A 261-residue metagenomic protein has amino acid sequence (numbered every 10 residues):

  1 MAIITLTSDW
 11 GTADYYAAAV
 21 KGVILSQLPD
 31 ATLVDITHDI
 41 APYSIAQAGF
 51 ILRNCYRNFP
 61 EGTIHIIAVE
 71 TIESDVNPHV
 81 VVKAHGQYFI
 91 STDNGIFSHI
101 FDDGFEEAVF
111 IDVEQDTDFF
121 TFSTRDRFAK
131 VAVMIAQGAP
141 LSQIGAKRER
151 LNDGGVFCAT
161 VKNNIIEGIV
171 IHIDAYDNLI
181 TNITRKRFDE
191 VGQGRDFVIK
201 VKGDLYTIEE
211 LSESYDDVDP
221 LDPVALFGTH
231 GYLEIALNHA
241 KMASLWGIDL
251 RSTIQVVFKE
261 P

Functional and structural regions predicted by a protein language model:
M1-V76: N-terminal glycine-/serine-/threonine-rich phosphate-binding loop
L6, L33-I36, I67, F89-T92 (+3 more regions): General beta-strand structural signal in soluble alpha/beta enzymes
Y15, A19, L28, Y43 (+6 more regions): Conserved active-site and cofactor/substrate-binding residues in soluble primary-metabolism enzymes
Q27, Q47, P60-G62, I66-V69 (+1 more regions): Active-site histidine-anchored catalytic micro-motif
Q27-D30, C55-F59, D103, M134-S142: Change "in soluble alpha/beta enzymes" to "in soluble alpha/beta proteins
G86-S91, G95-S98, G104-E114, I173 (+4 more regions): Conserved subregion of the PPM/PP2C metallophosphatase catalytic domain
T117-T184, D189-G192: Anionic-ligand-binding alpha/beta catalytic cores of soluble enzymes and soluble regulatory domains that recognize
I180-G247: A conserved acidic, glycine/proline-rich C-terminal tail/linker
